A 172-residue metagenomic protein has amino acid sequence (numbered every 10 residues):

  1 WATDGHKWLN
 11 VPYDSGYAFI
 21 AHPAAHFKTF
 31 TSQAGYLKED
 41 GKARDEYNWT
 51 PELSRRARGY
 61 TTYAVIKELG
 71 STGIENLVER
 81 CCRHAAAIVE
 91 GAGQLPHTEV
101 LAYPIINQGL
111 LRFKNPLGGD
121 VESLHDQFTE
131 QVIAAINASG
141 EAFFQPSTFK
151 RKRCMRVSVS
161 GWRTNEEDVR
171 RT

Functional and structural regions predicted by a protein language model:
A2-L95: Active-site C-terminal subdomain of aminotransferase-like
K7, E68-S71, N115-L117, G161-N165: A generic structural motif
A64-V65, L110-N115, M155-S160: Short, hydrophobic beta-strand segments
A87, G91-L95, Q131-A142: Generic non-transmembrane alpha-helical segments
E99-I136: Conserved PLP-binding catalytic core of the aspartate aminotransferase-like
Y103, Q108, A138-R156: Conserved PLP cofactor-binding pocket of PLP-dependent enzymes
F149-T172: PLP-dependent enzyme catalytic core of the Aspartate aminotransferase-like
